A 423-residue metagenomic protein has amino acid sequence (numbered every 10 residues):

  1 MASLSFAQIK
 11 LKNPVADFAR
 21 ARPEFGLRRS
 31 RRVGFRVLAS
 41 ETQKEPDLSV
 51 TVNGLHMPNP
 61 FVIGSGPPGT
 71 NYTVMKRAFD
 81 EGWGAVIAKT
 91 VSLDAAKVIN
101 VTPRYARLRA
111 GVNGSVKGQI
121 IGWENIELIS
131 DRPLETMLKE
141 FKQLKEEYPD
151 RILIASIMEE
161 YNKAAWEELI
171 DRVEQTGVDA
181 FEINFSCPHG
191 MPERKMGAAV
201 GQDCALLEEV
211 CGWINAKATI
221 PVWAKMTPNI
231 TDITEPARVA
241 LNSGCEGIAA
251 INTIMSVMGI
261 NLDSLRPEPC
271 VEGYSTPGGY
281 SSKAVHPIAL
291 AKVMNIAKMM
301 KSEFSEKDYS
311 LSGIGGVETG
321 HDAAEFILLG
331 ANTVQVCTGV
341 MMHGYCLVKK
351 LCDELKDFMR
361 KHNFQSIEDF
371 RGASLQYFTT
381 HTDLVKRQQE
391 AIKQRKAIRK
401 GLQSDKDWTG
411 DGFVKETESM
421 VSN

Functional and structural regions predicted by a protein language model:
A2-E167, L351, Q403-N423: N-terminal capping/small domains of soluble enzymes
A2-K44, Y280-D308, E318-N423: Alpha/beta catalytic cores of nucleotide-metabolism and tRNA/nucleoside-modifying enzymes
G64-S65, S312-I314, V336-C337: Thr-Gly-centered strand-to-loop micro-motif
K76-E81, K139, E146-E147, I154 (+3 more regions): Alpha/beta enzyme core
K89-V91, F185, N252, T338-G339: Short secondary-structure boundary segments
A95-S115, G259-P277, V340-F364: C-terminal helical cap(s) of enzyme catalytic domains, especially alpha/beta-barrels
